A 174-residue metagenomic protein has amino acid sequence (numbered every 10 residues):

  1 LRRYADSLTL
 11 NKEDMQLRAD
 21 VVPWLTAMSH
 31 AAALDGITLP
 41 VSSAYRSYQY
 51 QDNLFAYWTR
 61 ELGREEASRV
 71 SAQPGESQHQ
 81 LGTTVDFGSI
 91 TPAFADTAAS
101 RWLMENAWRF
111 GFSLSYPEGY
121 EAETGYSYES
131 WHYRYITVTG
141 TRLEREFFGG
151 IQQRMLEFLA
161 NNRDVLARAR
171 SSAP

Functional and structural regions predicted by a protein language model:
L1-P174: Cell-envelope/glycan interface and biosynthesis
